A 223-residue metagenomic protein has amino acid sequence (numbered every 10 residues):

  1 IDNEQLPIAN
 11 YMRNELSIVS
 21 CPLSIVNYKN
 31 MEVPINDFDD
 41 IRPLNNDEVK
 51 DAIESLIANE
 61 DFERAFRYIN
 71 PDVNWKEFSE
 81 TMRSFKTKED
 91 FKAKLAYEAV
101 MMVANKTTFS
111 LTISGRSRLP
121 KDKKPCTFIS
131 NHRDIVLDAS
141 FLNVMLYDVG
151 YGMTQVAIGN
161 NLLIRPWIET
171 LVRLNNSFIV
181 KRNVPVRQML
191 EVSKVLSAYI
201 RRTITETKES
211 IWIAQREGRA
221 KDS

Functional and structural regions predicted by a protein language model:
I1, Q5-I8, L16-S17, P22-L23: Short polybasic linear motifs
I1-N3, N14, M31, R216: Intrinsic disorder/low-complexity signal
P22, N27-K29, A220-S223: Short, intrinsically disordered, charge-balanced linker/junction segments flanking boundaries in proteins
N30-C126, H132-N143, Y147, E169 (+1 more regions): Membrane-anchoring hydrophobic helices of lipid-metabolizing enzymes
K106-S223: Soluble catalytic domains of membrane acyltransferases
